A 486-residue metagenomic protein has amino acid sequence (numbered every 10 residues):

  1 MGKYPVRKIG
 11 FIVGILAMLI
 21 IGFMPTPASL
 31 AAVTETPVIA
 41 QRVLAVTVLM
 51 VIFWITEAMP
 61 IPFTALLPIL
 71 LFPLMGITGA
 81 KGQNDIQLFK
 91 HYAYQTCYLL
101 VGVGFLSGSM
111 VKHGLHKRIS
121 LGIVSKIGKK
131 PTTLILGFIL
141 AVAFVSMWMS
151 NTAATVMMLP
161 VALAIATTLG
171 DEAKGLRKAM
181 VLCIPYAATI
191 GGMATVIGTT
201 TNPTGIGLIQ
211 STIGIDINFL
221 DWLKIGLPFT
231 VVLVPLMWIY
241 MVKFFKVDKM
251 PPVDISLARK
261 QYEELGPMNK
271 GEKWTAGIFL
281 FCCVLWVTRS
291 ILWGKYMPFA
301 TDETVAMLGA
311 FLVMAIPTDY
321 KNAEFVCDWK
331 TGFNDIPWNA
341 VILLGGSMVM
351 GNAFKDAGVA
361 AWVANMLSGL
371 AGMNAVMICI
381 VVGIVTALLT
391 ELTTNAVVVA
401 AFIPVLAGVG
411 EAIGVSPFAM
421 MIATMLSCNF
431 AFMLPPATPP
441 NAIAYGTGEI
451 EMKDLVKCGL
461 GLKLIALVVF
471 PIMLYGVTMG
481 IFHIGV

Functional and structural regions predicted by a protein language model:
G2-S29, V101, L106, K112-L115 (+4 more regions): Juxtamembrane and boundary regions of transmembrane helices in multi-pass small-molecule transporters and channels
G2-V6, L30-Q41, F53-A58, N84-Q95 (+6 more regions): Interfacial loop-to-helix junctions that mark the boundaries of transmembrane helices in multi-pass membrane
K8, I12, V43-T47, L66 (+12 more regions): Hydrophobic alpha-helical transmembrane segments
I12-I20, T47-V51, L70, F105 (+14 more regions): Generic alpha-helical transmembrane segments of integral inner-membrane proteins, especially permease/transport modules
A32, L49, F63, L67-K174 (+2 more regions): Membrane-embedded alpha-helical segments and adjacent helix-loop junctions characteristic of multi-pass solute
E35-P37, L49-L67, I239-K246, M268-K273 (+1 more regions): Flexible hinge motifs at transmembrane-helix junctions and intramembrane kinks/re-entrant loops in multi-pass membrane
I52-I61, A141-N151, Y186-I197, A315 (+2 more regions): Transmembrane alpha-helix interface/packing and boundary motifs in multi-pass membrane proteins, characterized by
P68-I69, T152-T167, V181, V196-T212 (+5 more regions): Re-entrant/interfacial helical elements at transmembrane boundaries that shape and gate the permeation pathway
